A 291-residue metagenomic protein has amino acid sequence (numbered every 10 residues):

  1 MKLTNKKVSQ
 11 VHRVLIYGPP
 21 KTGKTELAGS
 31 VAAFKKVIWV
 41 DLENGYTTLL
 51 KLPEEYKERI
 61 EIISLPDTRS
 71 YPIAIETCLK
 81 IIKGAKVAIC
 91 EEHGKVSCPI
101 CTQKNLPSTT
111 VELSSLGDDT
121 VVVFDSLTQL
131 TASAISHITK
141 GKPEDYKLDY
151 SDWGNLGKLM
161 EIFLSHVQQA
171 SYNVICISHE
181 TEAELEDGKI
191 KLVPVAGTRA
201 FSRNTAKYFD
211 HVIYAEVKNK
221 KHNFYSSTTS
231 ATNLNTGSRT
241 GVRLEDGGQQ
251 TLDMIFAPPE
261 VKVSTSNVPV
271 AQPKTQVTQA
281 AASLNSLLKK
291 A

Functional and structural regions predicted by a protein language model:
K2-T4, S9-L106, V111, S115-D118 (+3 more regions): Conserved P-loop
V37, V174, V212-Y214: Short, well-ordered beta-strand core segments
V40-L42, I177, A215: Generic beta-sheet signal
I81-A85, F163-V167, F209: Hydrophobic, Leu/Ile/Phe/Ala-enriched alpha-helical segments that form helix-helix packing faces
S114-N204: P-loop NTPase motor core
T181-Q279: Conserved GTP-binding G-domain of TRAFAC-class P-loop NTPases and closely related GTPase folds
Q276-A291: Long, low-complexity, intrinsically disordered segments
